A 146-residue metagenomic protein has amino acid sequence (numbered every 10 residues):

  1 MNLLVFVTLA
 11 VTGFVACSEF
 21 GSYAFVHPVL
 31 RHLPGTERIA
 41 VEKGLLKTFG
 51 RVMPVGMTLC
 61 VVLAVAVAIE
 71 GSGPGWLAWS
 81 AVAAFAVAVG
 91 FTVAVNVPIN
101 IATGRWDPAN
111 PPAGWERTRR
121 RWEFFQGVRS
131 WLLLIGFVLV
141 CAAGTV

Functional and structural regions predicted by a protein language model:
M1-G13, I69-A86: Interfacial segments of alpha-helical transmembrane regions
L3-L4, T12-L59, G104-R120: Interfacial loop at the N-terminal end of multi-pass membrane proteins
K47, P54, W79-V82, R120-E123 (+1 more regions): Internal alpha-helical transmembrane segments of multi-pass membrane proteins, especially GPCRs
M53-V67, R129-V138: Core segments of transmembrane alpha-helices that mediate helix-helix packing or line hydrophobic substrate/ligand
A86-A94: Mid-bilayer segments of alpha-helical transmembrane spans in multi-pass integral membrane proteins that mediate
V95-W106: A cytosolic-side transmembrane-helix exit/cap motif
V140-V146: Juxtamembrane boundary at the C-terminal end of a transmembrane helix
